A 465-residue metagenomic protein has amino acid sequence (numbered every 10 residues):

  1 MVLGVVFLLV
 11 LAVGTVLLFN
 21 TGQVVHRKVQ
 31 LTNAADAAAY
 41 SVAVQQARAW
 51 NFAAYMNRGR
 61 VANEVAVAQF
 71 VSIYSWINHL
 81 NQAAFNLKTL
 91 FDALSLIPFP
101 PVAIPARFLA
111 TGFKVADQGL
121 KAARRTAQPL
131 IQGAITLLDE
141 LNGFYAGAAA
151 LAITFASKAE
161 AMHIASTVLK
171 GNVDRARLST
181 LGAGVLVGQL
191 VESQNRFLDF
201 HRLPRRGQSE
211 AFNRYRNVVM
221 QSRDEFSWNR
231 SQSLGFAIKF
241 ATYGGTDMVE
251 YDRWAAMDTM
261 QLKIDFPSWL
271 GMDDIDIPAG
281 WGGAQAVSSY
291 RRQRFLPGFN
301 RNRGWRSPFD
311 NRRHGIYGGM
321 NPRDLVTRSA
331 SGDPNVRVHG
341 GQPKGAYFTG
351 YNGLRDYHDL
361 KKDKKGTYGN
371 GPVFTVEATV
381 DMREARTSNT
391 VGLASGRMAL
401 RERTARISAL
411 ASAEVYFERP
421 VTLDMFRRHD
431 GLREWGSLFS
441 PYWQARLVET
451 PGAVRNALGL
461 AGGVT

Functional and structural regions predicted by a protein language model:
M1-S75: Alpha-helical assembly-interface signal, strongest on the long, hydrophobic N-terminal helix that forms
V61-T465: Long, compositionally biased low-complexity segments
